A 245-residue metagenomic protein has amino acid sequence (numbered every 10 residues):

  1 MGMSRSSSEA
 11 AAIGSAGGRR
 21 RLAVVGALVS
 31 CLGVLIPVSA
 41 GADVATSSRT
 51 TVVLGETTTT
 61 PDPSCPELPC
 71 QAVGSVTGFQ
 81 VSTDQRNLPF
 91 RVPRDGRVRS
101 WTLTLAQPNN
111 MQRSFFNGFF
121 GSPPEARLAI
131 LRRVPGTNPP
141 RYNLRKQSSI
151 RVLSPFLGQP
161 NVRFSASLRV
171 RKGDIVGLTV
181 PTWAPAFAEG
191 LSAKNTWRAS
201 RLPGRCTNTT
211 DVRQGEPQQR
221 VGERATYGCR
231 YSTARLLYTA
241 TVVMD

Functional and structural regions predicted by a protein language model:
M1-R19: N-terminal secretory signal peptides that target proteins for export/translocation
V25-L35: Bacterial N-terminal signal peptides
V38-A42: Sec/Tat signal peptide C-region and signal peptidase I cleavage site
D43-E56, D211-D245: Activation corresponds to long, low-complexity, non-globular regions
V44-C70, F120-R213: Aromatic- and Gly/Pro-enriched, solvent-exposed loop/edge beta-strand patches characteristic of beta-rich domains
V73-P93, Q159-V162: Short beta-strands within extracellular/lumenal beta-sheet-rich domains
R91-R97, R169: Residue-level "contact hotspot" at macromolecular interaction interfaces
D95-F120: A short beta-strand element within beta-rich, extracytoplasmic domains of secreted/secretory-pathway proteins
